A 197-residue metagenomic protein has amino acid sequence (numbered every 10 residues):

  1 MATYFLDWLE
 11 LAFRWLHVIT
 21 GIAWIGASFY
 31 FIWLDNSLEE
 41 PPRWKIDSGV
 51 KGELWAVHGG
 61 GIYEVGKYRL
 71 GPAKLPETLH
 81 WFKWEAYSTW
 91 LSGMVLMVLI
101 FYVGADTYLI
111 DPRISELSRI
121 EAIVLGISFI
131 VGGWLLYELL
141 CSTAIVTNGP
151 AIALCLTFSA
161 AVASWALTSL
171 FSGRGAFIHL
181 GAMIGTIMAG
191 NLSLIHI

Functional and structural regions predicted by a protein language model:
M1-E10: Short, strongly hydrophobic alpha-helical membrane anchors
F13-W24, E121-F129, G173-N191: Alpha-helical transmembrane segments
W24, H80-Y102, V124-L135, C155-A166: Hydrophobic alpha-helical transmembrane segments of multi-pass integral membrane proteins
W24-E39, Y63, L91, V95-G104: Transmembrane-helix bundle segments that line or gate the permeation/cavity pathway in multi-pass membrane proteins
S28-A73: Membrane-interface amphipathic/juxtamembrane segments adjacent to transmembrane helices
A105-I114: Membrane-interface helix termini and inter-helical loops of multi-pass transporters
L140-T143, A166-R174: Juxtamembrane "helix-exit" motif on the non-cytosolic side of transmembrane helices
I195-I197: Conserved small/polar residues in nucleotide/adenosyl-binding loops
